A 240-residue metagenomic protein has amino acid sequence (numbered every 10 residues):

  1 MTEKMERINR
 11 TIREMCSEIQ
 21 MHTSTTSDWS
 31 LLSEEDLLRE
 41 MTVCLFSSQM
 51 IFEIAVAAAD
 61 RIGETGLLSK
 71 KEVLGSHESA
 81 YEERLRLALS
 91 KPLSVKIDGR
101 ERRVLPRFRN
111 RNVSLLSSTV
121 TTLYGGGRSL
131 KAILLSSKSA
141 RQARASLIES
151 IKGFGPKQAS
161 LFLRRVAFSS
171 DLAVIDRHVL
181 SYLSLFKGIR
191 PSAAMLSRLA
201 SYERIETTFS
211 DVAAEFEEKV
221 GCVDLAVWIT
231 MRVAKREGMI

Functional and structural regions predicted by a protein language model:
M1-E3, F52-G66, R111, S118-T122: Long, acidic, intrinsically disordered low-complexity segments
M1-E35, N112-S118, G127-S136, A140-I240: C-terminal accessory module of base-excision DNA glycosylases/AP lyases that mediates lesion recognition and DNA
L31-L68: Extended cationic-aromatic binding surfaces that line active-site or macromolecule-binding grooves and engage
T42-S47, A59, G63, L116-T121 (+2 more regions): Short, amphipathic alpha-helical segments that act as regulatory/interfacial helices in nucleotide-processing proteins
V43, L68-S69, R100-V104, I189-S197 (+1 more regions): Charged, low-complexity surface segments at secondary-structure and domain boundaries
F46-I54, L67, Y124, S170 (+2 more regions): Short alpha-helix boundary/capping elements
L67-S150: Alpha-helical ds-nucleic-acid-binding substructure associated with the helix-hairpin-helix region of base-excision DNA
